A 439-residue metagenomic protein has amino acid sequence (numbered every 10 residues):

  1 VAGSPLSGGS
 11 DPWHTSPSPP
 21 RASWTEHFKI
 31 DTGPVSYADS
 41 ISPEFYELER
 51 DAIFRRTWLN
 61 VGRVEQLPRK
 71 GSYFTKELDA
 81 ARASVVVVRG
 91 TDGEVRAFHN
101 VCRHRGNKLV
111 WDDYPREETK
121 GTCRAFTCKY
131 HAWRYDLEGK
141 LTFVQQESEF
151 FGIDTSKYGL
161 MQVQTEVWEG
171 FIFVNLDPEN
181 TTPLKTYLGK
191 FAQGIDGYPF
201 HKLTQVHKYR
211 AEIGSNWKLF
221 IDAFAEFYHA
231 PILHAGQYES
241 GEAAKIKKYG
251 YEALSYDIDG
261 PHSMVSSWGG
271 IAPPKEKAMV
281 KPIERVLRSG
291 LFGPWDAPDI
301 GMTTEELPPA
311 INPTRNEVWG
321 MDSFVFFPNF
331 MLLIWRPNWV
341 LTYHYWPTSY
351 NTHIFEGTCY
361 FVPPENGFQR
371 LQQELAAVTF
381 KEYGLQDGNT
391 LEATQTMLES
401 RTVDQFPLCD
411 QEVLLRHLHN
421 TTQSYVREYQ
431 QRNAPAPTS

Functional and structural regions predicted by a protein language model:
A2-D113, T165-E166: N-terminal pre-ligand scaffold of iron-sulfur
T15-F45, Y114-Y130, M161-E169, G270-P309: N-terminal short leaders/motifs
E49, V101-C102, T127, F220 (+1 more regions): Short hydrophobic core segments
R56-V61, P68-R69, V144-E149, F324-N329: Short Pro/Gly-enriched beta-strand edge/turn motifs at strand-loop
G62-R69, D154-T155, G320-F324, T358: Short linear motifs in intrinsically disordered
Q66-P178, T182-Q193: Rieske [2Fe-2S] iron-sulfur-binding domain
E94, E166-V167, F171-S439: C-terminal catalytic domain of Rieske-type non-heme iron oxygenases
